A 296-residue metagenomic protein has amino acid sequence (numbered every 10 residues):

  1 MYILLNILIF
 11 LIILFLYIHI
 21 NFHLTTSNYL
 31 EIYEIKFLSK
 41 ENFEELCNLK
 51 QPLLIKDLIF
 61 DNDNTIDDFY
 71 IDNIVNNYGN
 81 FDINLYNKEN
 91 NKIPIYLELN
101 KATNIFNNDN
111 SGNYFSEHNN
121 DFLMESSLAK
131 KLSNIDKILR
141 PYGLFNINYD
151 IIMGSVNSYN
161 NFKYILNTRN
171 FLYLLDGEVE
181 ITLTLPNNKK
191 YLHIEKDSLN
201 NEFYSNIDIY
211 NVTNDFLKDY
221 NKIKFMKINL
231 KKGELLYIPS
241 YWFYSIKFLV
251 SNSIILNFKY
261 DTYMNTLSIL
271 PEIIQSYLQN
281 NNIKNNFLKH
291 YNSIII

Functional and structural regions predicted by a protein language model:
M1-L235, F243-I296: N-terminal accessory scaffold of Fe(II)-dependent oxygenases
